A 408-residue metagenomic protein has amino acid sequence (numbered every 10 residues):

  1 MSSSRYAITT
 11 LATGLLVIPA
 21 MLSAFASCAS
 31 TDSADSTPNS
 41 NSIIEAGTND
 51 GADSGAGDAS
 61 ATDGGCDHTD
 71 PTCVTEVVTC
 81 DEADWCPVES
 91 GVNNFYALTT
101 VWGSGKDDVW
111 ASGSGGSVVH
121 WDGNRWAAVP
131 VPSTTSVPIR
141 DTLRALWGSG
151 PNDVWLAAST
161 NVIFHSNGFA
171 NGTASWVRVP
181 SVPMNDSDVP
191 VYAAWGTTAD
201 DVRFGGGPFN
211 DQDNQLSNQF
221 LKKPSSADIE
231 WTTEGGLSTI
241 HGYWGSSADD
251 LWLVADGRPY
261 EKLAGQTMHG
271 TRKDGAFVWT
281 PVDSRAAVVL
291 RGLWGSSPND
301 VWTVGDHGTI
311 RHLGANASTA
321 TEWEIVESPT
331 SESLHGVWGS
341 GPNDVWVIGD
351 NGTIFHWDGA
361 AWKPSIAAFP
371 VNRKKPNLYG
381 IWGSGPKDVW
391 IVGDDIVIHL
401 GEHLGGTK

Functional and structural regions predicted by a protein language model:
S2-I18: Bacterial N-terminal signal peptides that target proteins for export
A12, M21-L22, G47-T48: N-terminal regions of proteins, emphasizing targeting and processing segments when present
S23-S27: C-terminal motif of bacterial Sec signal peptides marking the signal peptidase cleavage site
S30-D32, I43-G51, G55-K408: Residue-level hotspots at or immediately adjacent to binding/recognition sites across diverse folds
S36-N41: N-terminal propeptides/low-complexity segments immediately following signal peptides in secreted or periplasmic proteins
